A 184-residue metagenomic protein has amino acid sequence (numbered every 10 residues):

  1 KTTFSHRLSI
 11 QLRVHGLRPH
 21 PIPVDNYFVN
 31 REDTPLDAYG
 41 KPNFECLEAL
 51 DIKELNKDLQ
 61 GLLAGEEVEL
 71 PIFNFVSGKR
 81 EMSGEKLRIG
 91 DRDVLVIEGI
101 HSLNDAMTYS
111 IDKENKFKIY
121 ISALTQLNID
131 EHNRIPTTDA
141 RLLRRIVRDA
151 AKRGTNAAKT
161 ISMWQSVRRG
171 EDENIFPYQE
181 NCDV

Functional and structural regions predicted by a protein language model:
T3-F4, L8: Hydrophobic positions on the alpha1 helix immediately C-terminal to the Walker A/P-loop
I10-H20: Post-Walker A helix-loop "phosphate-sensing" segment adjacent to the P-loop in P-loop NTPases
H20-I22, V29, D33-K79, V94: Conserved nucleotide-sensing/catalytic segment adjacent to the nucleotide-binding pocket in NTP-handling enzymes
N26-V29, I100-N104, A123-N128: Conserved nucleotide-binding/hydrolysis micro-motifs of P-loop NTPases
S83-I89: Glycine-rich phosphate/ribose-binding loops and adjacent secondary-structure elements that form binding surfaces
I89-D91, K113-E114: Short loop/turn elements that form and flank the Walker-type P-loop nucleotide-binding site in RecA-like NTPase cores
V94-E98, I119-Y120: Structural recognition of the conserved hydrophobic beta-strand(s) that form the central parallel beta-sheet of P-loop
T108-V184: Conserved NTP phosphate-binding and transfer environment spanning the P-loop NTPase/kinase superfamily
